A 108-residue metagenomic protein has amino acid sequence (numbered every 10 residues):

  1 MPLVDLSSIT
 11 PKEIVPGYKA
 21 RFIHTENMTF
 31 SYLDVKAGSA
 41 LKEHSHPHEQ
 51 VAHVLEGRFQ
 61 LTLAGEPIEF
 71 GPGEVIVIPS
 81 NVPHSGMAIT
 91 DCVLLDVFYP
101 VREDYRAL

Functional and structural regions predicted by a protein language model:
M1-N27, A107: A short, N-terminal "cap"/entry segment at the start of jelly-roll beta-barrel domains of the cupin/DSBH fold
P16, S31-S45: Conserved short histidine dyad/triad with adjacent acidic residue
E26, T62-E66, I89: Short strand-coil-strand connectors
D34-K36, H46-L61: Short, conserved beta-strand element in jelly-roll/cupin
L55-E56, G71-P72, T90: A cytosolic small-molecule/anion-sensing beta-strand core signal
G65-S80: Short acidic-glycine-tyrosine-enriched beta hairpin
S80-D104: Ligand-binding loop in jelly-roll beta-barrel domains
